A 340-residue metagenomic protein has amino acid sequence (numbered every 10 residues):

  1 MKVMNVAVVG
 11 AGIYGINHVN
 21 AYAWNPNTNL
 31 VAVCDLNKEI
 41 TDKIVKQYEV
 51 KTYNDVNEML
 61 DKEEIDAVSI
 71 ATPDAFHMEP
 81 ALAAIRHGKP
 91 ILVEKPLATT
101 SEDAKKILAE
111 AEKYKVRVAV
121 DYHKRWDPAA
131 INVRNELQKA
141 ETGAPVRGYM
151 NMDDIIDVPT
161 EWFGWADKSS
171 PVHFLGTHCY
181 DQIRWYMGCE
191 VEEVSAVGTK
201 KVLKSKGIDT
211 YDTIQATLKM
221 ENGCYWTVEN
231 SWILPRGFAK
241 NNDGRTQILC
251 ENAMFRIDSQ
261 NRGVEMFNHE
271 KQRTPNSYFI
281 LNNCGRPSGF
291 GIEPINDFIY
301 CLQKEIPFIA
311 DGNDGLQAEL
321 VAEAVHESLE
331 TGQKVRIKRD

Functional and structural regions predicted by a protein language model:
M1-V3, V8, A67-I70, K105 (+2 more regions): C-terminal helix-rich "cap/oligomerization" subdomain common to oxidoreductases
M1-Y48: N-terminal Rossmann-like dinucleotide-binding module
H18, V50-E110: Beta-loop-alpha module in the N-terminal Rossmann-like domain of NAD(P)-dependent dehydrogenases, especially those
N54, I70, V93, V118-V120 (+3 more regions): Hydrophobic residues in well-ordered beta-strands that form the structural core
R117, K124-I208, G332: Predominantly a Rossmann-like dinucleotide-binding segment in NAD(P)-dependent oxidoreductases
F174, Y180-R262, I292-K304: Contiguous beta-strand/loop segments that form the cofactor/metal-binding neighborhood of enzyme cores
N283-I295: Active-site loop of classical SDR/Rossmann-like NAD(P)-dependent oxidoreductases, centered on the catalytic Tyr-X3-Lys
